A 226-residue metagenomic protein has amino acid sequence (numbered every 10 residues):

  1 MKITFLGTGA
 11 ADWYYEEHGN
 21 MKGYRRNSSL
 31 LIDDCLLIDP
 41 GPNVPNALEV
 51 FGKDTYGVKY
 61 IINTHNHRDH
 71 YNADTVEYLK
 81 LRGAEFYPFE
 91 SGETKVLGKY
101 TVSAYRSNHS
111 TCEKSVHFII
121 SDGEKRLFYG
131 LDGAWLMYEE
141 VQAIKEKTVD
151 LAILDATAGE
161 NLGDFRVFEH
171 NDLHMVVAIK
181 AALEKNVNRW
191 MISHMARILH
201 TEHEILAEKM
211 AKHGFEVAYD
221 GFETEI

Functional and structural regions predicted by a protein language model:
M1-V50, K114-L131, L151: Conserved beta-strand hairpin/beta-sheet module of binuclear metal-dependent hydrolase folds, prominently
T4, Y60-I62, Y87, S103 (+3 more regions): Hydrophobic/aromatic beta-strand patches that form the interior of the parallel beta-sheet core in alpha/beta enzyme
T8-A10, C35, P40-N43, N66 (+5 more regions): Active-site metal-binding loops of divalent metal-dependent hydrolases
L30-I32, G92-K99, T224-E225: Short acidic-hydrophobic surface loop/beta-edge motif
C35, P42-Y87, T148-A152: Active-site metal-binding motif and surrounding structural segment of the metallo-beta-lactamase
K80-G92, K99-A104, K212-E216: Active-site regions of enzymes building and remodeling cell-envelope glycoconjugates
E93-T148: Catalytic core of the metallo-beta-lactamase
W135-E223: Cap/insert and terminal regions of metallo-dependent hydrolase folds
